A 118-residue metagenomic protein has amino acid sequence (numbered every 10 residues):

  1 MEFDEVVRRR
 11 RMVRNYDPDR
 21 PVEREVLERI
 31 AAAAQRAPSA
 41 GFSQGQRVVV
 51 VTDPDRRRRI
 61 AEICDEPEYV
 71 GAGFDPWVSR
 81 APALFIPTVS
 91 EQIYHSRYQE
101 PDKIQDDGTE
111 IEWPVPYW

Functional and structural regions predicted by a protein language model:
M1-W118: Acidic, surface-exposed loops and disordered segments
